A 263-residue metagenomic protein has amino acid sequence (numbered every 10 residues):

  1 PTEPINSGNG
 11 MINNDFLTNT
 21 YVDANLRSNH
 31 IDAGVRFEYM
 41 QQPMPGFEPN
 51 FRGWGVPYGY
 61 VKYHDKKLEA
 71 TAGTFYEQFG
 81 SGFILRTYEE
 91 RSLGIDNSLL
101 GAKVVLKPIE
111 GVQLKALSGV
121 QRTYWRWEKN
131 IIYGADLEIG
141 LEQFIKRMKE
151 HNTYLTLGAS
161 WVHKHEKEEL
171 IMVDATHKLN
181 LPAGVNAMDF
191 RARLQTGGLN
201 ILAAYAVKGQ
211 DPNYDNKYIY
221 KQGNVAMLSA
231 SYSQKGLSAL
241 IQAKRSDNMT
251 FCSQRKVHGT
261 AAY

Functional and structural regions predicted by a protein language model:
E3-L17, L26-R27, I31-A33, F37-G53 (+2 more regions): Signature for the C-terminal beta-barrel architecture of outer-membrane proteins
M40, W54, Y58, F75-S81 (+1 more regions): Acidic, small-polar-rich N-terminal luminal/periplasmic segments of exported/outer-membrane proteins
